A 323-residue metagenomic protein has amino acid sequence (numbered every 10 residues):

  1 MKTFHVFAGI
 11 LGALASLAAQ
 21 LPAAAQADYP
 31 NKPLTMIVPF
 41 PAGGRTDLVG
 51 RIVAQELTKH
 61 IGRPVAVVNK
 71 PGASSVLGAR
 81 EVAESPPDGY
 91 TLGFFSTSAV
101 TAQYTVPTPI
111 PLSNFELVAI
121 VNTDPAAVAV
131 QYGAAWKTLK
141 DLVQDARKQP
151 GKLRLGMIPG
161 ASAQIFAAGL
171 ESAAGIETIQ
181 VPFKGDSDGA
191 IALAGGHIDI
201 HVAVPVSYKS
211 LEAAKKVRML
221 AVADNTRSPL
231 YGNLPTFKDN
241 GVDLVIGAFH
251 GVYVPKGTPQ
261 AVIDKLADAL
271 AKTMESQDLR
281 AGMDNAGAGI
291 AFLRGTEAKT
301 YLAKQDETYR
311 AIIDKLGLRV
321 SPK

Functional and structural regions predicted by a protein language model:
M1-L11: Bacterial N-terminal signal peptides that target proteins for export
L14-A24: C-terminal segment of classical bacterial N-terminal signal peptides
A25-N114, G151-K152, P159, A163 (+4 more regions): N-terminal (or domain-start) structured segment
N31-P33, S172-A173, A261-K323: An extracytoplasmic/periplasmic, membrane-proximal ligand-sensing/linker region
E84-Y90, Y104-D188, F237, V242 (+1 more regions): Hinge/capping helix and adjacent helix->loop/strand transition within the periplasmic-binding protein
T97, Y132, V204-V206, D224-N225 (+1 more regions): Short secondary-structure boundary segments
S113-V121, G156, E177-V181, D199 (+2 more regions): Short beta-strand->loop
